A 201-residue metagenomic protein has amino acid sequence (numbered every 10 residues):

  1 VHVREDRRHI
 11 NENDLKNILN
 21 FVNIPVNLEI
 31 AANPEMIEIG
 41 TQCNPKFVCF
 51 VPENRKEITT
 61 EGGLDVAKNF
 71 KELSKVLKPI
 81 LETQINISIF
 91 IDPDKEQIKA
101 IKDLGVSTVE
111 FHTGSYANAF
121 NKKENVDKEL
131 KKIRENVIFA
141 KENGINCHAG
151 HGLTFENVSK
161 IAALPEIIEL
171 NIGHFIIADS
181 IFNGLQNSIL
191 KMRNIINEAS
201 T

Functional and structural regions predicted by a protein language model:
V1, V26-I30, V48-F50, I87-I89 (+3 more regions): Hydrophobic faces of well-ordered beta-strands that scaffold small-molecule active sites in alpha/beta enzyme cores
R7-P34, K68-S88, V126-A149, M192-I196 (+1 more regions): Alpha-helix-loop-beta-strand connector modules within alpha/beta enzyme cores
L19, G62, N121-V126, A178-T201: C-terminal helical cap(s) of enzyme catalytic domains, especially alpha/beta-barrels
F21-I24, Q42-V48, E82, K102-V109 (+1 more regions): Glycine-enriched alpha-helix->loop->beta-strand junction motifs that scaffold or abut catalytic
P34-C43, P93-L104, A149, L153-I167: Catalytic cores of alpha/beta
V48-S107: Hydrophobic, well-structured mid-protein blocks that either form specific transmembrane helices
C49-E57, T108-F120, E166-L185: Glycine-rich phosphate-binding active-site loops on the catalytic face of alpha/beta enzymes
N86-F139: Histidine/lysine/aspartate-rich catalytic loop segments that bind and position anionic ligands
